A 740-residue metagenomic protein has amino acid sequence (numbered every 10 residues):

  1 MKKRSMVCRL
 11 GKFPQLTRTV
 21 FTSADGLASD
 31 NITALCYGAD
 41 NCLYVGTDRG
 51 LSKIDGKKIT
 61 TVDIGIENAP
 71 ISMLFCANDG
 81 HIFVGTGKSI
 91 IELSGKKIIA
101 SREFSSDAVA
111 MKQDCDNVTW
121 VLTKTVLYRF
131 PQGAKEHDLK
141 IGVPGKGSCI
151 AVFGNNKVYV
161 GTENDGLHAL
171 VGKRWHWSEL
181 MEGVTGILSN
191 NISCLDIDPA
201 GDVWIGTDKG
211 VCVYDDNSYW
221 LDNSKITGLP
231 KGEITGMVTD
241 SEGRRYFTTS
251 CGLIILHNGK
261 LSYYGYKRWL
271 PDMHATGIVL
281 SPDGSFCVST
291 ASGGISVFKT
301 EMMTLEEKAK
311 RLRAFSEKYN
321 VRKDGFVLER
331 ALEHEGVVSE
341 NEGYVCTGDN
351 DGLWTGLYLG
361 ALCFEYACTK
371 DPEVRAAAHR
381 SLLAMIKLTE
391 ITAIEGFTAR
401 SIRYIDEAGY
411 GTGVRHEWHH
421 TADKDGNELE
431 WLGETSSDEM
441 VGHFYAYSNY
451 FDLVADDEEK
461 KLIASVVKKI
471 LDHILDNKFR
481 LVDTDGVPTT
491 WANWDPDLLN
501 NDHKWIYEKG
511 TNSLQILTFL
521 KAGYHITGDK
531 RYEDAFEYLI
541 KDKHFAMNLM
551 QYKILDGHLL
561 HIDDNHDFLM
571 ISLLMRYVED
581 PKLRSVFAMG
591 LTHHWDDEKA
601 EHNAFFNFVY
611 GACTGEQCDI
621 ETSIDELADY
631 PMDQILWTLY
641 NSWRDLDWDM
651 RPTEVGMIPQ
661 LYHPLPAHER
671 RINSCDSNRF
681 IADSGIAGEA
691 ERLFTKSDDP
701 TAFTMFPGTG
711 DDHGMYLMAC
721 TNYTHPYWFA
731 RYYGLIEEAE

Functional and structural regions predicted by a protein language model:
R4, L16-D40, T61-D79, G87 (+6 more regions): Short coil-to-beta transitions that initiate beta-strands within beta-rich domains
C42-Y44, H81-F83, V118-V121, K157-V160 (+3 more regions): Conserved beta-propeller blade signature
D48-S52, G87-I91, K124-Y128, E163-L167 (+3 more regions): Loop/turn residues immediately N-terminal
D55-K58, S94-K97, P131-A134, V171-R174 (+3 more regions): Short loop/turn segments that connect beta-strands within beta-propeller blades
Y263, E306-V338, A377-I394, S465-T484 (+4 more regions): Long, well-ordered core segments of solenoidal/helical folds
P282-G284, A291, F298-Y319, D567-E740: Terminal, non-catalytic domain-edge segments
F326-S339, G348, E373-E508: Extended ligand-binding groove/face enriched in aromatic
G356-D371, N427, G442-E459, N512-D529 (+4 more regions): Well-ordered alpha-helical scaffold segments within catalytic/enzyme domains
